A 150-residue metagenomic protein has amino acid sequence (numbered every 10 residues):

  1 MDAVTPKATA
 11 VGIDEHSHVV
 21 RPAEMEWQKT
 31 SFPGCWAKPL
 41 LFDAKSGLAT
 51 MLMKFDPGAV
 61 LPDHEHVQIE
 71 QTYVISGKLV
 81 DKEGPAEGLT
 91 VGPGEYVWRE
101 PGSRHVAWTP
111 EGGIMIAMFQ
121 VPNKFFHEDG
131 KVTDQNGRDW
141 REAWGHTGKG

Functional and structural regions predicted by a protein language model:
M1-G47, K131-G150: A short, N-terminal "cap"/entry segment at the start of jelly-roll beta-barrel domains of the cupin/DSBH fold
G34, K38-L41, S46-H66, V91 (+1 more regions): Conserved short histidine dyad/triad with adjacent acidic residue
L48, E70, G112: Conserved catalytic motifs of the protein kinase core domain
M53-F55, V74-L79, P93, A107 (+1 more regions): Short, well-ordered beta-strand segments in beta-rich or mixed alpha/beta enzyme and ligand-binding folds
P57, H66-G84: Glycine- and acidic-residue-biased ligand/ion/polar-headgroup-sensing regions
K82-R104: Short acidic-glycine-tyrosine-enriched beta hairpin
P101-F126: Ligand-binding loop in jelly-roll beta-barrel domains
